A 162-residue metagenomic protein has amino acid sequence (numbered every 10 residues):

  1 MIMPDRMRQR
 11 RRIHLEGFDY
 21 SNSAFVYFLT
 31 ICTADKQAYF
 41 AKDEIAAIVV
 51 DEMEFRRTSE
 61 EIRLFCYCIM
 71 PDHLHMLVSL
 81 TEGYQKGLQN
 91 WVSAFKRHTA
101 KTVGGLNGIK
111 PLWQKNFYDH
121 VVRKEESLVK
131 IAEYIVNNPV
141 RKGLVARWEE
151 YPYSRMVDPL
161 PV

Functional and structural regions predicted by a protein language model:
M1-V162: Short catalytic/metal-binding and nucleic-acid-binding patches
